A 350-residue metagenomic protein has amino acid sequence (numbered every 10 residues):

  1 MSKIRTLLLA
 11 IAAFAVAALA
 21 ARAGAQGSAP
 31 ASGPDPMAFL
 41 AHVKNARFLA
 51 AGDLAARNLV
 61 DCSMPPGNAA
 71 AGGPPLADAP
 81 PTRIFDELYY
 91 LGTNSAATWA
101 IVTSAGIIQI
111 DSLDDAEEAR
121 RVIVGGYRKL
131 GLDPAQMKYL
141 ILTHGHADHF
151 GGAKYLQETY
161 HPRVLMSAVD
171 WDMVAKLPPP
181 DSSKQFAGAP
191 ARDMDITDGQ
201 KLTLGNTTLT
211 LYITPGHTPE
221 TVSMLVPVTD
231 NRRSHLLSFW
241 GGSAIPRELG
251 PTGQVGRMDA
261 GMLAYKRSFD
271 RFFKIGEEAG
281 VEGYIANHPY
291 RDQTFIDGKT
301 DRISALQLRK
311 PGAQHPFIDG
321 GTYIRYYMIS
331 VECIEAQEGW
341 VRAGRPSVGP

Functional and structural regions predicted by a protein language model:
M1-I11: Bacterial N-terminal signal peptides that target proteins for export
A20-G27: Boundary at the C-terminal end of the N-terminal hydrophobic targeting segment
G27-P74, N231-S234, I245-P350: Accessory terminal helices/loops
G33-M37, A41-H42, E117-R121, Y127-K201 (+3 more regions): Active-site HxH/HxHxD metal-binding segment of metal-dependent hydrolases
P65-N68, A77, R83-F85, R121 (+6 more regions): Metallo-beta-lactamase
P74-L130, M224-R247: Conserved beta-strand hairpin/beta-sheet module of binuclear metal-dependent hydrolase folds, prominently
E87, I101, D111, H144 (+5 more regions): Divalent metal-coordination and catalytic microenvironments
E117, G145-G151, W171-V174, P219-V222 (+3 more regions): Active-site environment of divalent metal-dependent phosphoester hydrolases
